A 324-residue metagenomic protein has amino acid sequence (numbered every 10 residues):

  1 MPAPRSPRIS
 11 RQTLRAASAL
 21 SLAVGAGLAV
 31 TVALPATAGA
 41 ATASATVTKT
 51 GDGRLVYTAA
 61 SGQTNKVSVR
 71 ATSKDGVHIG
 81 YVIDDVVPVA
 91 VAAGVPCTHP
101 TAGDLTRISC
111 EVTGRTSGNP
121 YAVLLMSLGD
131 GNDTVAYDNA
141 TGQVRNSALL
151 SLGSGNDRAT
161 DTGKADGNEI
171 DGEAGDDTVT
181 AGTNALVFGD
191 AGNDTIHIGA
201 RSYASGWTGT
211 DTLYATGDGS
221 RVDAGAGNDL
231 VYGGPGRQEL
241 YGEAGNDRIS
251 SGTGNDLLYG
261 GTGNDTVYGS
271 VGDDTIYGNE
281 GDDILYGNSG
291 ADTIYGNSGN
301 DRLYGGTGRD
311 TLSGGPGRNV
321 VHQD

Functional and structural regions predicted by a protein language model:
M1-A40: Secretory targeting and sorting signals
P2, P35, G39-G62, S68-A71 (+3 more regions): Extracellular lectin-like interaction modules
P4, G281, N288-G290, N297: N-terminal positively charged amphipathic segments used for targeting/anchoring
Y57, N146-A148, K164, A185 (+4 more regions): Hydrophobic/basic alpha-helical segments enriched in Actinobacteria
S73-L124, R201, D211, G219-S220 (+6 more regions): Acidic, glycine-rich low-complexity repeat segments characteristic of large secreted/surface-exposed proteins
G118-Y121, Q143-N146, G163-D166: Surface-exposed loop/turn motifs in large extracellular/passenger domains
L128, Y137, L150-L152, D161 (+18 more regions): Glycine-centered beta-turn/loop sites at beta-strand termini
